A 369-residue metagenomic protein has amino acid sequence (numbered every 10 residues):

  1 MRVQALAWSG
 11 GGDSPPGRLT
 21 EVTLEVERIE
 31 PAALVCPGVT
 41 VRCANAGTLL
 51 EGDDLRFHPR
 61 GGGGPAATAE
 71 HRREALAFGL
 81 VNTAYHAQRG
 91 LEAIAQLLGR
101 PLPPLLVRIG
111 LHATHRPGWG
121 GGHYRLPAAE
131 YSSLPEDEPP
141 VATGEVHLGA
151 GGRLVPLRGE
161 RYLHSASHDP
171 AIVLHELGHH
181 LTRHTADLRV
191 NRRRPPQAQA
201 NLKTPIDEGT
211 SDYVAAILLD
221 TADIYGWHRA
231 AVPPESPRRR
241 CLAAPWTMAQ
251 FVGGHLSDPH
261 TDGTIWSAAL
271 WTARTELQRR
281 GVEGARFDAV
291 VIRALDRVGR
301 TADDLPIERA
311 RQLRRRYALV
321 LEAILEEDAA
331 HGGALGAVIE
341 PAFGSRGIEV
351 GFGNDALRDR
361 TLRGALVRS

Functional and structural regions predicted by a protein language model:
M1-Y162, R183, D187-R192, V252: Acidic/polar low-complexity interaction segments
G47-L97, H164, D169-P170, P245-S369: Extracellular low-complexity, Gly/Ser/Thr-rich intrinsically disordered linkers and protease-sensitive activation/hinge
A93, H180, H184, G209-Y213: Transmembrane alpha-helical segments of multi-pass membrane transport proteins and ion-pumping complexes
L97-L111, V190-P195, L202, D223-A231 (+2 more regions): Surface-exposed patches in mature extracellular/periplasmic domains of secreted proteins
R158-L163, P205, R314: Short consensus segments that form the blades of beta-propeller domains, in both extracellular/periplasmic
S165-L181: Short alpha-helix carrying the canonical HExxH Zn2+-binding catalytic motif
L177-R193, L218-D223: Catalytic Zn2+-binding segment of zinc metalloproteases
Q197-Q250, I324: Post-HExxH zinc-binding segment in Zn-dependent metallohydrolases
